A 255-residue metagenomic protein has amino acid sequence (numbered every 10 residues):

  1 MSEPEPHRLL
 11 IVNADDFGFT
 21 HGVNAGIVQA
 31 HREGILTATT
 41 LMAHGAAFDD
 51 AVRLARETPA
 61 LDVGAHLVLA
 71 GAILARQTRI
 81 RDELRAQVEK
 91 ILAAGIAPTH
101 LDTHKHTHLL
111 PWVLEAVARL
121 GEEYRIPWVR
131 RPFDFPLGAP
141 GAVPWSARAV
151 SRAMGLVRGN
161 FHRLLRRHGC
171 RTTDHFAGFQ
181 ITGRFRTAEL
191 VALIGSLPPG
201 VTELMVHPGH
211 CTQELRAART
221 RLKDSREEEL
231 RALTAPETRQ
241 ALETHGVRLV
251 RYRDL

Functional and structural regions predicted by a protein language model:
M1-I11, H21-A38, M42-L61, A65-I96 (+2 more regions): Terminal accessory/targeting
A14-F17: DG-centered beta-turn motif at the end of beta-strands
D102-H104: Short N-terminal targeting/anchoring amphipathic segment
H106-L110: Active-site pocket-lining segments that scaffold enzyme catalytic pockets across diverse folds
